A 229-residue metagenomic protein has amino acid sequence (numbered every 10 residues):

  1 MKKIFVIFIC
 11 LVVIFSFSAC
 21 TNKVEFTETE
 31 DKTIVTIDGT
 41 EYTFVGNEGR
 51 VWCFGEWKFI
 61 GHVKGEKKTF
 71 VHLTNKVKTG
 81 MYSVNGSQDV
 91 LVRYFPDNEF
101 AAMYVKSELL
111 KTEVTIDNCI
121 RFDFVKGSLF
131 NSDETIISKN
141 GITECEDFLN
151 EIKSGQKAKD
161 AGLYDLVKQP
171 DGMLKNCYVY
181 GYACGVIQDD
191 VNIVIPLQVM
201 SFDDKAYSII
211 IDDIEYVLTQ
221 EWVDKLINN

Functional and structural regions predicted by a protein language model:
K2-C10: Sec-dependent signal peptide recognition, specifically the positively charged N-region followed immediately by
S16-A19: C-terminal motif of bacterial Sec signal peptides marking the signal peptidase cleavage site
T21-N229: Function-determining sites in protein domains
